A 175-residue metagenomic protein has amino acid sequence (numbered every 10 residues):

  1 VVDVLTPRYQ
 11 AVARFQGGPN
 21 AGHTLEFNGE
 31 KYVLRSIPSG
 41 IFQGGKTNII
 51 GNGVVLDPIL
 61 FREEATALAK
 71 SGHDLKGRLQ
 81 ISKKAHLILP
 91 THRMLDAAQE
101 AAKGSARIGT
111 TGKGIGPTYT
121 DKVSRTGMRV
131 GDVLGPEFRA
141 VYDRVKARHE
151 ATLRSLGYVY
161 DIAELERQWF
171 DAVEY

Functional and structural regions predicted by a protein language model:
V1-Y175: Non-transmembrane, aqueous-exposed alpha-helical and coiled segments at domain scale
